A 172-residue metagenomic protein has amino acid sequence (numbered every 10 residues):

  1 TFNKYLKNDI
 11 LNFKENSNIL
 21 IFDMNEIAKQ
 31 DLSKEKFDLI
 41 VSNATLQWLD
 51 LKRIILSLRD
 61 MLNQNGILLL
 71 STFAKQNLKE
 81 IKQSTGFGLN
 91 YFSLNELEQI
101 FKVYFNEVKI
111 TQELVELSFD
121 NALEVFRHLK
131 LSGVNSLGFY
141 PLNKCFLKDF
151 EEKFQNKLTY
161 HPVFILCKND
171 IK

Functional and structural regions predicted by a protein language model:
T1-L32: Class I SAM-dependent methyltransferase SAM/SAH-binding core
Y5, R53, K75-Q76, E96: Short alpha-helical
F22, V41-A44, S71, K79: Terminal, non-globular segments
Q30-I40: A short acidic, Gly/Pro-enriched loop at the edge of an enzyme's catalytic core that lines a small-molecule cofactor
D38-K52: A short SAM/SAH-binding and catalytic strip from SAM-dependent methyltransferases
K52-I67: A short glycine-rich, Lys/Arg-flanked "PGG" loop and its adjoining helix->strand segment in the class I
L69-N95: Conserved class I S-adenosyl-L-methionine
F92, K109-K172: Conserved Class I S-adenosyl-L-methionine
